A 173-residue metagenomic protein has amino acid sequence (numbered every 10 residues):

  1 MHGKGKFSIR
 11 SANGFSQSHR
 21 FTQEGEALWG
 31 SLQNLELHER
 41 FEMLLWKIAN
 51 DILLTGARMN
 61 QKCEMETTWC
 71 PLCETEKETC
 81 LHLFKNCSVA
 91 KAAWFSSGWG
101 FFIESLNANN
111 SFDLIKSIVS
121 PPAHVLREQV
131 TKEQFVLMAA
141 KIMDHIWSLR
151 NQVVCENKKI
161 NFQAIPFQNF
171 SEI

Functional and structural regions predicted by a protein language model:
M1-I173: Charged boundary/loop elements
